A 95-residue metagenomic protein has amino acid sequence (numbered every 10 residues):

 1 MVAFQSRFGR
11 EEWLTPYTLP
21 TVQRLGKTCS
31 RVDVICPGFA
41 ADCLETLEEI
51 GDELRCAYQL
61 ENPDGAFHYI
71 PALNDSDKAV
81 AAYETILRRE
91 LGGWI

Functional and structural regions predicted by a protein language model:
M1-I95: Active-site-proximal alpha-helix that buttresses catalytic centers in soluble enzyme cores
